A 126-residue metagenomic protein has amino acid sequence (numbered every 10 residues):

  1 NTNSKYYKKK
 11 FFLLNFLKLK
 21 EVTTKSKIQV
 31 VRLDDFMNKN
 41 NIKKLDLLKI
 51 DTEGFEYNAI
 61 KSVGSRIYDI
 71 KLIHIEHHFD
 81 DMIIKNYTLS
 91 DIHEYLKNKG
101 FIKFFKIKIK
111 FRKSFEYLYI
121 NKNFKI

Functional and structural regions predicted by a protein language model:
N1-V31: Glycine-rich adenosyl-binding loop in Rossmann-like folds that engage adenosine-containing cofactors
D34-I126: Conserved acidic-Pro-Pro-aromatic motif
